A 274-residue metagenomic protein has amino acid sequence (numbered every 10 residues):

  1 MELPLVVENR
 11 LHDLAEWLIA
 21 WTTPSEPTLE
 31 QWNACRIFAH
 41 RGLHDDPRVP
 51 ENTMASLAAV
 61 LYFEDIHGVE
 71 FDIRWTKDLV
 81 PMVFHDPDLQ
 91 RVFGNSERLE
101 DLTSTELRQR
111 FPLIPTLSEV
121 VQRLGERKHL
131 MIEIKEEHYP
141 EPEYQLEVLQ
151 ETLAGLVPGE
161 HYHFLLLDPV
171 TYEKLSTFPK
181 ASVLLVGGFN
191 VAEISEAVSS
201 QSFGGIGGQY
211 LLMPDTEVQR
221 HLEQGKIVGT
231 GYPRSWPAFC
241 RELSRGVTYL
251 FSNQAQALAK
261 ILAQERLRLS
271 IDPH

Functional and structural regions predicted by a protein language model:
M1-H274: Phosphate-group recognition and catalysis centered on beta-loop-alpha active-site segments
